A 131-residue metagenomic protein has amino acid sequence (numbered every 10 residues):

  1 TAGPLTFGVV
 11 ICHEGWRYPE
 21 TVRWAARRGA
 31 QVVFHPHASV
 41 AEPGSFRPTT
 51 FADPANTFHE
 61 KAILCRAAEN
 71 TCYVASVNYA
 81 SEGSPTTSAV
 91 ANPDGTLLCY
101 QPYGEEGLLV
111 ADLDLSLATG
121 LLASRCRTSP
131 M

Functional and structural regions predicted by a protein language model:
T1, A91-N92, A111-D112: Short beta-strand-to-turn element immediately C-terminal to the catalytic PLP-Schiff-base lysine in fold type I
T1-G8, V32: Beta-strand-turn-beta hairpins that frame and shape the catalytic cleft of phosphate-ester-processing enzymes
P4, E20, L113, L117: Solvent-exposed, flexible loop/coil residues
F7-W16: Hydrophobic, aromatic-enriched interface-forming segments
G15-G107: CN hydrolase (nitrilase-like) catalytic-core segments centered on the catalytic cysteine and neighboring Lys/Glu
E105-A123: A short, polar/charged loop-to-alpha-helix boundary motif
L122-M131: Flexible mid-to-C-terminal extensions adjoining Fe-S/redox cofactors in radical SAM and related proteins
